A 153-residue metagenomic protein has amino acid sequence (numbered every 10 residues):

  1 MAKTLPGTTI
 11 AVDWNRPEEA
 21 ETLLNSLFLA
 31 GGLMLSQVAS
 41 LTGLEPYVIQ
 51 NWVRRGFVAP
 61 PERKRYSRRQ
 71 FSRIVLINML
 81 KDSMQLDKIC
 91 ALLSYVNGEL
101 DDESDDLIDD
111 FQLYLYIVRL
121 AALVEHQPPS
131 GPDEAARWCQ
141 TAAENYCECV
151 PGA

Functional and structural regions predicted by a protein language model:
M1-V96: Basic helix-turn-helix/winged-helix DNA-binding cores and closely related short helical interaction motifs
Y95-A153: Intrinsically disordered, low-complexity, charge-dense segments enriched in Lys/Arg and Glu/Asp interspersed
